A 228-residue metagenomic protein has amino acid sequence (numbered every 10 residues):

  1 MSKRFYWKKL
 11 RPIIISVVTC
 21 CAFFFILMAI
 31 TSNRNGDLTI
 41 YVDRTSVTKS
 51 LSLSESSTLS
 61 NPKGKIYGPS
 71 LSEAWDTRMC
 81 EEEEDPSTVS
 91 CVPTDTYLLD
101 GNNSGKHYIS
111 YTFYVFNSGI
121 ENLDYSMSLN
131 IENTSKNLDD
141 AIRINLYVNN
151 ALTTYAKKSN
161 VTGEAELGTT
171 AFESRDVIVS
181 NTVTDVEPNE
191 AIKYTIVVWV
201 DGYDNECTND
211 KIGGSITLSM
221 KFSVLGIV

Functional and structural regions predicted by a protein language model:
M1-S90, N102, I216, L225-V228: Short, polar/proline-rich extracytoplasmic segments that appear immediately after membrane translocation
K3-K9, I13-V17, D85-L98, L152-A191: Extracellular adhesion/glycan-binding regions together with long Ser/Thr- and acidic-residue-rich low-complexity tracts
R4-Y6, P12, C21-L53, T96-G163: Surface-exposed interaction patch
D43, E55, E73, E81-E84 (+7 more regions): Glutamate identity and glutamate-enriched acidic tracts
D43, L51-L53, G64-I66, L71-E73 (+8 more regions): Generic detector of ordered, mature protein regions
K63, Y67, S118, T162 (+2 more regions): Feature targets compositionally biased, intrinsically disordered low-complexity regions with long contiguous runs
P93-L123, N130-I131, D176-V228: C-terminal, structured domain-capping segment
